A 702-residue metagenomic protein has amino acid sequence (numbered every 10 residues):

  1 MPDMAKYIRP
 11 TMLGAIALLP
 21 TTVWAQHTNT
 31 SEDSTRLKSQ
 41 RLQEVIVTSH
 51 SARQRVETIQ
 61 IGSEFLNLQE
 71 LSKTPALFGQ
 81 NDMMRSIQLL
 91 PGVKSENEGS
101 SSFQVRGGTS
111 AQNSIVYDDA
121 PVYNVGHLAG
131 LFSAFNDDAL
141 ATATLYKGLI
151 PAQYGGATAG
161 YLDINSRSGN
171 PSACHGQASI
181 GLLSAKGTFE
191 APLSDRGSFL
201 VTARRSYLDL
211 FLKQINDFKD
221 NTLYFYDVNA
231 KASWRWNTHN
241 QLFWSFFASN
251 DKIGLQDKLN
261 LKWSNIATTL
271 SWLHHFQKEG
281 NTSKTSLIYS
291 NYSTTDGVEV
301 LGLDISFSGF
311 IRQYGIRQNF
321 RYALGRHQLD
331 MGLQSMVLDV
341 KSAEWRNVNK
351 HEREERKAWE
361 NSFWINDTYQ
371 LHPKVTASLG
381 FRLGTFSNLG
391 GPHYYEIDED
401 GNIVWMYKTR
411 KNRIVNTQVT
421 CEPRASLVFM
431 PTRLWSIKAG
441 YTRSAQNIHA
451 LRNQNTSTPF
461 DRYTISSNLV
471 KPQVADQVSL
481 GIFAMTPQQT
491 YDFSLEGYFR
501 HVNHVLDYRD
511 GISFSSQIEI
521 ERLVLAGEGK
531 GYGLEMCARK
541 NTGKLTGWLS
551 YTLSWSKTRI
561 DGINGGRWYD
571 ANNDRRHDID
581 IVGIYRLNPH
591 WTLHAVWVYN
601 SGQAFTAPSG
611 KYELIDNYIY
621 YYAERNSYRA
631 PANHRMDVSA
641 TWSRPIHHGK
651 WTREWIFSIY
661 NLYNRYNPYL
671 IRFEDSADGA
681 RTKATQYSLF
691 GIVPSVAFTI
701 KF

Functional and structural regions predicted by a protein language model:
Q26-K73, M84, S110, L495: Short, acidic, small-residue-rich periplasmic hinge/interaction motif at the N-terminus of Gram-negative outer-membrane
T58-A111, D119-I150, Y161, R167: Periplasmic N-terminal accessory/gating domains of Gram-negative outer-membrane beta-barrel systems
S114, T142-Q153, A157-R167, C174-D220 (+2 more regions): Predominantly transmembrane beta-strands of Gram-negative outer membrane beta-barrel pores used for transport
A230-N250, K262-W405, Y491-F499, W548: Face-selective signature of the C-terminal outer-membrane beta-barrel domain
S293, D339-E344, S387-V404, F429-V478 (+3 more regions): Surface-exposed extracellular loop regions of Gram-negative outer-membrane beta-barrel proteins, predominantly
Q313-R317, E360-S362, I465-K471, Q477 (+3 more regions): Outer membrane beta-barrel strand-and-loop segments of large Gram-negative receptors, especially TonB-dependent
Y498-H501, I520-S609: Gram-negative outer-membrane beta-barrel transporters
H590, Y599-D616, P631-R635, T641-F702: C-terminal beta-signal and adjacent terminal beta-strands/loops of Gram-negative outer-membrane beta-barrel proteins
